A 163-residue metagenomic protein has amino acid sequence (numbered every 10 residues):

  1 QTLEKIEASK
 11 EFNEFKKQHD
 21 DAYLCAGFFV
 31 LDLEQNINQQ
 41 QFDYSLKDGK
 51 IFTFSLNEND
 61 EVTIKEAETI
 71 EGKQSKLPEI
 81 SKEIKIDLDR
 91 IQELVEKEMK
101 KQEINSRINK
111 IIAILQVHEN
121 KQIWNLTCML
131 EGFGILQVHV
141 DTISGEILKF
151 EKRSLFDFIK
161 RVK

Functional and structural regions predicted by a protein language model:
Q1-K163: Long, terminal "pre-/pro-" and other extracytoplasmic accessory regions that lie outside the mature folded/catalytic
